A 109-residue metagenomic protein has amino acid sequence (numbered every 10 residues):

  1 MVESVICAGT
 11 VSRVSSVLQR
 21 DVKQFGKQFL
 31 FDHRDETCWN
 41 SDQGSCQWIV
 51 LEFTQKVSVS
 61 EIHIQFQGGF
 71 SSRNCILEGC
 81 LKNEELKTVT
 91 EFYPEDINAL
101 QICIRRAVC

Functional and structural regions predicted by a protein language model:
M1-E52: Disordered, acidic Ser/Thr/Pro-rich linker "stalks" and the adjacent N-terminal cap of the next globular domain
S4, R20, F29, T37 (+5 more regions): Intrinsic disorder/low-complexity segments enriched in polar/small residues
S16, I76, V108-C109: Sequence-pattern detector for short linear motifs and compositional/periodic biases rather than a specific fold
H33-T88: Aromatic, loop-rich ligand-recognition surfaces of beta-strand-rich domains
C46, L51-T54, V89-C109: Beta-sandwich interaction modules
